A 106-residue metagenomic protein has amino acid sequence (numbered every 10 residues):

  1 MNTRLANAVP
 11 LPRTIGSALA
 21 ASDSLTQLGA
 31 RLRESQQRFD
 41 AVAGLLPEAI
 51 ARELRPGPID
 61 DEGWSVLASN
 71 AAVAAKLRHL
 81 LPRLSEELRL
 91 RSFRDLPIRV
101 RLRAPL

Functional and structural regions predicted by a protein language model:
M1-E48, R52-P58, P82, E87-L106: N-terminal presequence-like segments and adjacent domain-start helices
D61-L80: A short interface-forming secondary-structure element
